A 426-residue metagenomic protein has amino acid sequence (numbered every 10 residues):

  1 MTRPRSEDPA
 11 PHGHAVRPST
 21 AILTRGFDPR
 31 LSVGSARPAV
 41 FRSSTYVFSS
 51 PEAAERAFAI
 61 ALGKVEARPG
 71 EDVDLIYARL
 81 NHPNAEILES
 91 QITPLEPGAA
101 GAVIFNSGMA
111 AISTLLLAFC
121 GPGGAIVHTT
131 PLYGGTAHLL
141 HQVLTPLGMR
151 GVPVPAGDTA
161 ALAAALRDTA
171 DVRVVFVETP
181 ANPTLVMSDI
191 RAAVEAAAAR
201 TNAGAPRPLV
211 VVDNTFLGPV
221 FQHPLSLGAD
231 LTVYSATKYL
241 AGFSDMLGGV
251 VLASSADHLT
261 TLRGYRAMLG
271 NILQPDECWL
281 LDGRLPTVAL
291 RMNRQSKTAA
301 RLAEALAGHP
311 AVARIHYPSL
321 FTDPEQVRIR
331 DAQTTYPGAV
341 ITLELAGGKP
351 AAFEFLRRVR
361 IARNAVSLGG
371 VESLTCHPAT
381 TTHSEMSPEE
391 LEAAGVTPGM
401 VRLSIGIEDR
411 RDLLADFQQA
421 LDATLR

Functional and structural regions predicted by a protein language model:
M1-E71, R426: N-terminal glycine-rich, Lys/His-bearing helix-loop that initiates the first secondary-structure elements of many
M1-P4, H141-Q142, L147-V152, R167-D168 (+3 more regions): PLP-dependent enzyme catalytic core of the Aspartate aminotransferase-like
R3, D8-G13, R25-L31, L95 (+2 more regions): Conserved PLP-enzyme active-site core in the AAT-like
F27-P29, R42-S49, F216, K238 (+7 more regions): Glycine-rich beta-alpha junction loops
T45, S50-A110, G135-T136, L140-Q142: Conserved N-terminal alpha-helix of the aminotransferase class I/II PLP-enzyme fold
L269-G270, V359-G369, A420-R426: A common structural junction motif
R314-V401, I405: Conserved C-terminal alpha-helix-loop-beta "cap" of PLP-dependent enzymes that closes/shapes the active-site mouth
